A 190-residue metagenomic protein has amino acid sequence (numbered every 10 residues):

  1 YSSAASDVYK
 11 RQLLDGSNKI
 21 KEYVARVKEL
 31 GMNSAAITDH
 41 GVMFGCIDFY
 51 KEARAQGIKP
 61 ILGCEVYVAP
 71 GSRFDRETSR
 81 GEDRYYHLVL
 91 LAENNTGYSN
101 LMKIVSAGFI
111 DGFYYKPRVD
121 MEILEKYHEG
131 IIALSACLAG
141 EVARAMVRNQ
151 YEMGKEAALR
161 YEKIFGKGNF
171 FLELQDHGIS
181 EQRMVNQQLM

Functional and structural regions predicted by a protein language model:
Y1-A5, Y9: Single conserved hydrophobic/aromatic residue that forms the stacking wall/gate of nucleotide- or nucleobase-binding
S3, A35-I37, P60-C64, A133-S135 (+1 more regions): Hydrophobic faces of well-ordered beta-strands that scaffold small-molecule active sites in alpha/beta enzyme cores
L14-D15, F113: Low-complexity, acidic/Ser/Thr- and charged residue-rich accessory regions of DNA metabolism proteins
G16-R26, G154-A158: Short, acidic/polar
Y23-N33, I164: Catalytic domains of carbohydrate-active enzymes, especially glycoside hydrolases
I37-M43, Y50, E173-Q182: Conserved short loop/turn motifs at secondary-structure junctions
V42-Y114: Hydrophobic or amphipathic alpha-helical targeting/insertion segments
A92, M102-V105, Y114-L189: Conserved alpha/beta-domain cores
